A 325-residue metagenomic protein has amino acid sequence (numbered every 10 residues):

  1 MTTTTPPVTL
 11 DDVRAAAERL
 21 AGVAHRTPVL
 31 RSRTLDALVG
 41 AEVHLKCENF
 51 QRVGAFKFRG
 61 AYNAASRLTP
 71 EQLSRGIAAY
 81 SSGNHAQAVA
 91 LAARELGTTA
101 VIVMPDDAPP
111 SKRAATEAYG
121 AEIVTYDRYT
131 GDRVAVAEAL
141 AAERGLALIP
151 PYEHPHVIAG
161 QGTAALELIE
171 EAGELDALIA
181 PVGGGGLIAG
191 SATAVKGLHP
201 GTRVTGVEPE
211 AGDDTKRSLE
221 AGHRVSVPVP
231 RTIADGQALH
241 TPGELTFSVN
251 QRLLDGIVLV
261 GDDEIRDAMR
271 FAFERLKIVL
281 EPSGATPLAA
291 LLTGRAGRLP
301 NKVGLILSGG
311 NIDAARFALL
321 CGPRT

Functional and structural regions predicted by a protein language model:
M1-T325: PLP-dependent amino-acid enzyme catalytic core
